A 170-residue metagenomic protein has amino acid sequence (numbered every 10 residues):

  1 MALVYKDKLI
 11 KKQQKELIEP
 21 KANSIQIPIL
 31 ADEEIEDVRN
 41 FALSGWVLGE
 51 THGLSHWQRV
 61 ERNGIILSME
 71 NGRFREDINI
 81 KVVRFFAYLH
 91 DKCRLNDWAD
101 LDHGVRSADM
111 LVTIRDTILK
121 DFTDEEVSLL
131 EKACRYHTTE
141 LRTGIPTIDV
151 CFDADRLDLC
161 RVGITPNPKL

Functional and structural regions predicted by a protein language model:
M1-L30, G45-D77, L89, R135-L170: Divalent metal-dependent phosphate-bond-processing catalytic cores, especially two-metal-ion Mg2+/Mn2+ enzymes that act
E34-D37, F86: Active-site-adjacent bridging/hinge elements
D37-W46: Short glycine- and acidic-rich boundary segments immediately preceding or forming the N-terminal edge of structured
V60-I65, D102-T117: An active-site-proximal "capping" alpha-helix that borders the catalytic cofactor pocket
N71, C93-A99, I118-F122, L141: Amphipathic alpha-helical interaction segments
F74-F85, I118-R135, P146-T147: Acidic/histidine metal-binding catalytic segments
I78-A99, H103-S107, E131-T138, D155: His-Asp-centered metal-binding catalytic motifs of divalent-metal-dependent phosphohydrolases/nucleases
